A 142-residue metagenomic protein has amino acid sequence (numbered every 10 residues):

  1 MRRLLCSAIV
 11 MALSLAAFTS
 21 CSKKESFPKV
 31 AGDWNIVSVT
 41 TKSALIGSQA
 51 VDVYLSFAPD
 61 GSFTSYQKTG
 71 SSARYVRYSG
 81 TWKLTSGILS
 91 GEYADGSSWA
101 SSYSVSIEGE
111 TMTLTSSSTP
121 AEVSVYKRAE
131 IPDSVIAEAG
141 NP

Functional and structural regions predicted by a protein language model:
M1-C21: Sec-dependent bacterial lipoprotein signal peptides
F18-S79, T85-P142: Lipid interaction determinants
